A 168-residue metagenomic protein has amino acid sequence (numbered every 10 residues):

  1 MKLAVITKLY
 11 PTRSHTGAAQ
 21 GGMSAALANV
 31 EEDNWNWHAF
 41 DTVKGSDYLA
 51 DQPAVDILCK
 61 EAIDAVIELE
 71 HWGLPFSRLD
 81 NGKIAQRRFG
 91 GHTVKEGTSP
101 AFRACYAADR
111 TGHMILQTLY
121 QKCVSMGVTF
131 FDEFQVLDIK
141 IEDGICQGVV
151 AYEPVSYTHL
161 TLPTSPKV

Functional and structural regions predicted by a protein language model:
M1-V5: N-terminal Rossmann-like FAD-binding beta1-loop-alpha1 element of flavoenzymes
T7-E153: Conserved N-terminal/central alpha/beta ligand/cofactor-binding core
V155-Y157: Short, cysteine-centered beta-strand-loop-beta hairpins and adjacent loop/turn segments enriched in charged/polar
H159-V168: Single conserved hydrophobic/aromatic residue that forms the stacking wall/gate of nucleotide- or nucleobase-binding
